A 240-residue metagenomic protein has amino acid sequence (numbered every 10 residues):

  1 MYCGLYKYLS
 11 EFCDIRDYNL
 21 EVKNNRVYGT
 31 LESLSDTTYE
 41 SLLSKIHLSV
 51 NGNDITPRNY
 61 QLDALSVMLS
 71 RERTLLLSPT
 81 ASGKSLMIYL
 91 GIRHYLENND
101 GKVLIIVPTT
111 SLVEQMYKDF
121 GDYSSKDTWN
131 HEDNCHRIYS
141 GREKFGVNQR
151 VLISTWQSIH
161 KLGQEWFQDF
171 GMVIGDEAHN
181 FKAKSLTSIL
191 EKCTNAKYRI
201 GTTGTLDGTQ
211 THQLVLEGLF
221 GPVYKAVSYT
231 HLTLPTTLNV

Functional and structural regions predicted by a protein language model:
M1-L31: Interdomain "pre-motor" coupling segment immediately N-terminal to P-loop NTPase/helicase cores
E32-T74: Conserved pre-motif I regulatory segment
R71-G91: Walker A/P-loop
G101-F120: Conserved Walker A/P-loop ATP-binding site and its immediately adjacent core in helicase/helicase-like ATPase domains
D127-K161: Inter-Walker segment of RecA-like/P-loop motor cores
L152-D169, K182-S185: Conserved RecA-like ASCE ATPase "motif II neighborhood" in helicase/translocase motors
A183-Y229: Post-DEXD/H (motif II) to motif III coupling segment of the RecA-like Helicase ATP-binding lobe
T230-T236: Conserved small/polar residues in nucleotide/adenosyl-binding loops
